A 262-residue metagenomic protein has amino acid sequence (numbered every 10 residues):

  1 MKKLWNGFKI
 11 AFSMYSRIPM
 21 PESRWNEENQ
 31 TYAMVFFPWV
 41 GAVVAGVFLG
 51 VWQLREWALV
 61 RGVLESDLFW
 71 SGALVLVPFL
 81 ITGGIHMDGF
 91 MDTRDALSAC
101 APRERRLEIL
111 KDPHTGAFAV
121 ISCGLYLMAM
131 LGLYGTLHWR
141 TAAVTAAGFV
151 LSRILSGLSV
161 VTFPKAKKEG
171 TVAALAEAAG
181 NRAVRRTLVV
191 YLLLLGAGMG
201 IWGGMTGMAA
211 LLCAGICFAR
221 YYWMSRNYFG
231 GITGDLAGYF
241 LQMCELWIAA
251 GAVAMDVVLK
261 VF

Functional and structural regions predicted by a protein language model:
M1-G83, S98-R105, D112-F262: Hydrophobic alpha-helical transmembrane segments
H86: Histidine-centered active-site/metal-ligand motif
